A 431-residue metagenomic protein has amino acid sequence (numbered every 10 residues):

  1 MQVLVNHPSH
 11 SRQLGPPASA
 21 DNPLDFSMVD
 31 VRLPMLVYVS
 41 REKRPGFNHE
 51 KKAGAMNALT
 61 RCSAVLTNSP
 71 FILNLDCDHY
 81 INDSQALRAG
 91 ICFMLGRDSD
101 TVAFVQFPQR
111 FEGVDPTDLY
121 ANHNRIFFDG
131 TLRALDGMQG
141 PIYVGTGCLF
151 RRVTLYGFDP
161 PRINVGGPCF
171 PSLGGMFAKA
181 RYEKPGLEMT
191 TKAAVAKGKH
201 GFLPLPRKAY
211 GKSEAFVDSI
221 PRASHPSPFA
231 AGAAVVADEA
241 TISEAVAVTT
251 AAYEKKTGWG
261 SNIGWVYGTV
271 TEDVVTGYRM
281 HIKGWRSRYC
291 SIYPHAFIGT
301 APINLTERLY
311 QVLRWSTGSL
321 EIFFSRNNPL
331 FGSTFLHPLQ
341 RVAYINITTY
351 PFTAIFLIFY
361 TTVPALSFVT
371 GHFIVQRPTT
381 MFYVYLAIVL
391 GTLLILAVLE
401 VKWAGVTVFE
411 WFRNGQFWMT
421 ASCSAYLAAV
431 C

Functional and structural regions predicted by a protein language model:
M1-S287, F297-G299, S316-C431: Glycosyltransferases that elongate glycans
D100, I303-Q311, W315: Carboxylate/His-rich catalytic cores and anion/metal-binding grooves
C290: The conserved SAM/SAH-binding core of class I Rossmann-like methyltransferase domains, concentrating on the hydrophobic
